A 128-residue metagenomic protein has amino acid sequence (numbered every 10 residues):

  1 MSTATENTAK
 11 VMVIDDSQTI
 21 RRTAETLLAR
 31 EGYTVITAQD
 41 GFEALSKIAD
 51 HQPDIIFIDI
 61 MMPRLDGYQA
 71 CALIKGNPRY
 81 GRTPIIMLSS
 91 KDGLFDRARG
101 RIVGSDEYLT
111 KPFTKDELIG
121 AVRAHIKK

Functional and structural regions predicted by a protein language model:
R22-R30: Charged docking surfaces used in two-component/phosphorelay signaling
G32-Q39, K47: Short hydrophobic/Thr-rich beta-strand motif most characteristic of the beta2 strand and flanking loop of CheY-like
H51-F57: Active-site beta3 strand of CheY-like receiver
M62: Receiver (REC) domain active-site loop signature in two-component systems and cognate sites in sensor histidine kinases
F113-V122: C-terminal output helix
